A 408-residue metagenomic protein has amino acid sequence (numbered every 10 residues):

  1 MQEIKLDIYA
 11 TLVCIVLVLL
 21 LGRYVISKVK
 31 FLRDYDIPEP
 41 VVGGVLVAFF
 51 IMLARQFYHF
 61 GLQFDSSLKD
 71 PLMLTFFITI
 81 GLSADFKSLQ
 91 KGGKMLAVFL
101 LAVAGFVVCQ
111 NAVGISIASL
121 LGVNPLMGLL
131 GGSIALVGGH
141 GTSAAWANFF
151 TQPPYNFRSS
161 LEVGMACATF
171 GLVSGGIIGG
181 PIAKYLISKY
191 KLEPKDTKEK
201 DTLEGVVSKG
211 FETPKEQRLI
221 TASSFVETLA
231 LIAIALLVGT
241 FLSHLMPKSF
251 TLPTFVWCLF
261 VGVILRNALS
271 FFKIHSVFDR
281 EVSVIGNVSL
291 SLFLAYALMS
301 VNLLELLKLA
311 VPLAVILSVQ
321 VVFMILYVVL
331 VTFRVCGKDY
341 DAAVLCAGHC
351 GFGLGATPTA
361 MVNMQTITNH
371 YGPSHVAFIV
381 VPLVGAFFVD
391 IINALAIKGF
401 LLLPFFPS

Functional and structural regions predicted by a protein language model:
M1-L6, L12, L19-L21, K184-L229 (+1 more regions): Intrinsically disordered, low-complexity non-transmembrane regions of multi-pass membrane transporters
E3-L17, Q63-F76, L126-S133, S249-V261 (+3 more regions): Structural signature of hydrophobic alpha-helical transmembrane segments
V18, V45-L53, D65-G93, F260-L269 (+1 more regions): Hydrophobic transmembrane alpha-helices of secondary-active transporters and Na+-translocating membrane complexes
L21-R33, T79-K91, I182, I264-D279 (+1 more regions): C-terminal ends of transmembrane helices
V25-V41, Y58, L62, Y185 (+4 more regions): Flexible hinge motifs at transmembrane-helix junctions and intramembrane kinks/re-entrant loops in multi-pass membrane
D85-I115, A168, L229-A233, V284 (+1 more regions): Entry/N-cap segments of selected transmembrane alpha helices and their immediately preceding amphipathic helices
S116-V123, A168-G210, L330-Y340, G385-S408: Juxtamembrane and boundary regions of transmembrane helices in multi-pass small-molecule transporters and channels
I117-V163, F170, I182, E199-D201 (+1 more regions): Alpha-helical membrane segments and immediately flanking helix-loop junctions that form or couple to the substrate/ion
